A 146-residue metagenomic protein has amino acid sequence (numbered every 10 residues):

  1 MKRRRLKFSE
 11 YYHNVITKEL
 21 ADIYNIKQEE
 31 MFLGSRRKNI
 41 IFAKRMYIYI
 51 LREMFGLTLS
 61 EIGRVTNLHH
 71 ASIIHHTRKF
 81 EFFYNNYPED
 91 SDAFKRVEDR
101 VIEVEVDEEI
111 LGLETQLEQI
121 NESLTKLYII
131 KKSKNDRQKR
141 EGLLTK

Functional and structural regions predicted by a protein language model:
T17, T58-L59: Helix-turn-helix DNA-binding elements, focusing on the entry/boundary residues of the two helices that contact DNA
K18, D22-K44, L68: Short, Lys/Arg-enriched anionic-surface-contact patches
I40-L57: Short, amphipathic alpha-helical "recognition" segments used to contact nucleic acids or chromatin
R52, T77, Y84: DNA major-groove recognition helix of helix-turn-helix
S60-V65: Short alpha-helical "recognition helix" segments of helix-turn-helix
H69-H76: Helix-turn-helix DNA-binding helix
F83-E109: Short Lys/Arg-enriched helix C-cap and helix-to-coil transition segments that create basic nucleic-acid-contact patches
V106-K146: Short, low-complexity, charged amphipathic interaction modules
